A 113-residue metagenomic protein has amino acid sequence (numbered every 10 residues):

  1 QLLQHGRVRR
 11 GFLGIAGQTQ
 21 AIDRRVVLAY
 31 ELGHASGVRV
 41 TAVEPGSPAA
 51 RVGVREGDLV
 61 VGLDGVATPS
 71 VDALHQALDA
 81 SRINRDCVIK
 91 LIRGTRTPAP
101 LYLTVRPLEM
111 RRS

Functional and structural regions predicted by a protein language model:
Q1-S113: C-terminal recognition in membrane/secretory proteostasis and scaffolding
